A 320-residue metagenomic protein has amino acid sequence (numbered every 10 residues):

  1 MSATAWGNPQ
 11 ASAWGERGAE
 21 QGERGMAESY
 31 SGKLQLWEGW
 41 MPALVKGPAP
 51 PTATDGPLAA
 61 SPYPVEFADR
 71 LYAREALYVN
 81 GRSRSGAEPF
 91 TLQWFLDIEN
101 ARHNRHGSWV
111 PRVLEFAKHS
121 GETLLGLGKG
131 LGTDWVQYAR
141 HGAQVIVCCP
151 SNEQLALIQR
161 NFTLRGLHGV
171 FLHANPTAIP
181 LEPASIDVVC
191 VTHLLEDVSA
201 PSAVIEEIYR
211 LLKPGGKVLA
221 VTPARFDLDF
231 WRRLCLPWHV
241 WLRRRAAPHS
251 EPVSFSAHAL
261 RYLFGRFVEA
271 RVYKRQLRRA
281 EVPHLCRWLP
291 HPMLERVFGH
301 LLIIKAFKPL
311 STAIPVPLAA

Functional and structural regions predicted by a protein language model:
W6, W14-G15, G22-Q93: N-terminal, positively charged/glycine-rich alpha-helical extensions of SAM-dependent methyltransferases
Q93-E122: Conserved alpha-helix/loop element of class I SAM-dependent methyltransferases that forms part of the SAM/SAH-binding
T123-L125, K129-A178: Class I SAM-dependent methyltransferase SAM/SAH-binding core
C190: A conserved beta-strand element that flanks and buttresses the S-adenosyl-L-methionine
S202-P214: A short glycine-rich, Lys/Arg-flanked "PGG" loop and its adjoining helix->strand segment in the class I
K217-R244: Conserved class I S-adenosyl-L-methionine
H239-A259: Acceptor-substrate binding/catalytic loop of class I
V268-E269, R287-A320: Core SAM-dependent methyltransferase catalytic element
